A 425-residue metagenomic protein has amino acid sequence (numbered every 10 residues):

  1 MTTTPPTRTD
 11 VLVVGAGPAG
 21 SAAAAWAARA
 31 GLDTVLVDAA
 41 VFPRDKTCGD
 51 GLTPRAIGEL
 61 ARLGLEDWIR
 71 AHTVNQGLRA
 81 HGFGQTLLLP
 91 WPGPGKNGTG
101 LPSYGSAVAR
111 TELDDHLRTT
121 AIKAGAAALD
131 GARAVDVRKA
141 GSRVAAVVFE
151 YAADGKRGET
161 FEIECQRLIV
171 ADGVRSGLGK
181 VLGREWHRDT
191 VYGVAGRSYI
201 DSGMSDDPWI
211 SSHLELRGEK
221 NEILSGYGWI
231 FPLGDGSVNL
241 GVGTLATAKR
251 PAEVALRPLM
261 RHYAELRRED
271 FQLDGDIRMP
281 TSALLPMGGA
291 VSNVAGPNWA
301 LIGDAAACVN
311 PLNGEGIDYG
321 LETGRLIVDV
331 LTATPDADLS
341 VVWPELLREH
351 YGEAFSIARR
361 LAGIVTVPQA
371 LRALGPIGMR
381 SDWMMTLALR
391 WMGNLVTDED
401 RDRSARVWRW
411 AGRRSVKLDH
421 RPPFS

Functional and structural regions predicted by a protein language model:
T4-A19: Beta1/beta-strand and adjacent pyrophosphate-binding region of the FAD-binding site in flavoprotein oxidoreductases
A19, F42, R175: Conserved Rossmann-like nucleotide-cofactor binding loop
A28-C48: Glycine-rich FAD pyrophosphate-binding loop
V41-L63: Conserved N-terminal glycine-rich FAD pyrophosphate-binding loop of Rossmann-like flavoproteins
I57, A61-D115: A conserved beta-strand/loop capping segment in the N-terminal third of enzymes that catalyze redox or closely related
T120-E269: Predominantly flavin-linked oxidoreductase catalytic cores and closely associated redox partners
A248-V330, P335-A337, V341-V342: FAD/FMN-dependent oxidoreductases across multiple families
D329-S425: C-terminal helical "tail/cap" subdomain of flavin- and related membrane-associated enzymes
